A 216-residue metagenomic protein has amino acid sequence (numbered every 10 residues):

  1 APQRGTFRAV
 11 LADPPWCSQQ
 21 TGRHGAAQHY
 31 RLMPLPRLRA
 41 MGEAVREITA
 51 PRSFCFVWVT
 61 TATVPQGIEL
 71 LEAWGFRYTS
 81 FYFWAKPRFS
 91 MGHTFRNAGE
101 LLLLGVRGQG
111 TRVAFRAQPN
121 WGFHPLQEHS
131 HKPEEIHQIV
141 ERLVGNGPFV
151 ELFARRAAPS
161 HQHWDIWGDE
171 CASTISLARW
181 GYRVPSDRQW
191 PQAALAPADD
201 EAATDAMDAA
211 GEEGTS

Functional and structural regions predicted by a protein language model:
A1-S216: Class I S-adenosyl-L-methionine-dependent methyltransferase catalytic core
